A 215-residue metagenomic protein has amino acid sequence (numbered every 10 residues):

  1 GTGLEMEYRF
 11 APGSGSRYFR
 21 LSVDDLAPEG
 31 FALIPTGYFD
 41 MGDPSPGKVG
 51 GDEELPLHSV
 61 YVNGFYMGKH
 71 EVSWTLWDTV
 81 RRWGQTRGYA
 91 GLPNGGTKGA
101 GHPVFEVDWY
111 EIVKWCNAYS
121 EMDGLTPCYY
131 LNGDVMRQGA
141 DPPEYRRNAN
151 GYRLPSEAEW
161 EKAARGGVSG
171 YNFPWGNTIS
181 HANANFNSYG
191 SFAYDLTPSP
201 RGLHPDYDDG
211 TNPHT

Functional and structural regions predicted by a protein language model:
G1-P28: Short, composition-biased motifs enriched in small/polar/acidic residues
M6, F19, H58, H102-F105 (+3 more regions): Extracytoplasmic/periplasmic beta-strand context in beta-sandwich domains, especially the cupredoxin/COX2 CuA-binding
P12-S14, D25-L33, G51-E54, H58-Y61 (+4 more regions): Extracellular/periplasmic catalytic domains that process cell-envelope and extracellular macromolecules
L26-G88, P103-E121, A158, A163: A short glycine-rich, aromatic-capped structural motif
I34, D40, S45, W109-T215: Functional-site microenvironments in short loops/helix caps that host divalent-cation chemistry
V60, Y89-L92, V104, Y129 (+2 more regions): Short clusters of hydrophobic/aromatic residues that line enzyme substrate/ligand-binding pockets
M67, P93, T97-W109, E144-L154: A glycine-rich, coil/turn loop motif that links secondary-structure elements
R82-G95, G124-L125, S169-W175: Cytochrome P450 catalytic domain signature, combining two hallmark sequence patches
